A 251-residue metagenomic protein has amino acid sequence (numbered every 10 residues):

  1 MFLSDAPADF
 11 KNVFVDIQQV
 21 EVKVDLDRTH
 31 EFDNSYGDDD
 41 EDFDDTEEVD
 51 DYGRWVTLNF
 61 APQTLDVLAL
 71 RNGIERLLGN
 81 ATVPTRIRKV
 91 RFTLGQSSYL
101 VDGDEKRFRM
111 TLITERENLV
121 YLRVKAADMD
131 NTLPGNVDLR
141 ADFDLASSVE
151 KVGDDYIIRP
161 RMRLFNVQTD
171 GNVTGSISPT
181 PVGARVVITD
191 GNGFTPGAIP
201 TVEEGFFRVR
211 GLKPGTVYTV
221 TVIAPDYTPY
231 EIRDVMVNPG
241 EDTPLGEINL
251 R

Functional and structural regions predicted by a protein language model:
M1-G215, T219-P239, T243-R251: A short, solvent-exposed, low-complexity linear motif enriched for acidic/polar residues with Pro/Gly/Ser/Thr
